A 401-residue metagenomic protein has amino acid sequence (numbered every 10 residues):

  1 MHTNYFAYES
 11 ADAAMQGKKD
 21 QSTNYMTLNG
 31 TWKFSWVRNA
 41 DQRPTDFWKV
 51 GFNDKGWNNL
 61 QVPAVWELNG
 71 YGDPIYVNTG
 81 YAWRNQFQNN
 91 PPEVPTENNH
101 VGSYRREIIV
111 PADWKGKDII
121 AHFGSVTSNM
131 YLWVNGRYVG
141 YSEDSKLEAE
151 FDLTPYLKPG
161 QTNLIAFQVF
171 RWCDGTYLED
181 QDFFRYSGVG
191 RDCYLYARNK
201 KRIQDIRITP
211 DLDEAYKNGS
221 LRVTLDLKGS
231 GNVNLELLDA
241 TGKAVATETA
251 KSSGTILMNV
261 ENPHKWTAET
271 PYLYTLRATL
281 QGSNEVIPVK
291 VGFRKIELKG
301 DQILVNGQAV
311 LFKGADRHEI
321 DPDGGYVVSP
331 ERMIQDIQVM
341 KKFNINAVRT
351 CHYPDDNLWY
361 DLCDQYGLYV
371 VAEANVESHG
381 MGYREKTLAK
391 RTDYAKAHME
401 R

Functional and structural regions predicted by a protein language model:
M1-A82, L164-W172, A240: Accessory carbohydrate-binding/adhesion or oligomerization-edge regions at the termini of glycan-active proteins
K18-K19, K33-V37, R43, N69 (+5 more regions): Accessory beta-strand-rich segments of carbohydrate-active enzymes
S128, Y141, S145-L153, D174-L178 (+1 more regions): Active-site mouth of glycoside hydrolases
W133-V139, L238-A240, Q281, N306-G307: Short strand-turn-strand beta-turns centered on an Asx-Gly dipeptide
G136, C193, Y274, G307 (+1 more regions): Conserved, mostly hydrophobic/aromatic
K158-G160, D226-E297: Extended acidic/polar, glycine-enriched regions that form or flank non-catalytic beta-rich accessory modules
G190-R207, R294-A309: Low-complexity, Pro/Ser/Thr- and charge-rich linker/hinge segments at domain boundaries
K200-G229: Surface beta-strand/loop "capping" patches
